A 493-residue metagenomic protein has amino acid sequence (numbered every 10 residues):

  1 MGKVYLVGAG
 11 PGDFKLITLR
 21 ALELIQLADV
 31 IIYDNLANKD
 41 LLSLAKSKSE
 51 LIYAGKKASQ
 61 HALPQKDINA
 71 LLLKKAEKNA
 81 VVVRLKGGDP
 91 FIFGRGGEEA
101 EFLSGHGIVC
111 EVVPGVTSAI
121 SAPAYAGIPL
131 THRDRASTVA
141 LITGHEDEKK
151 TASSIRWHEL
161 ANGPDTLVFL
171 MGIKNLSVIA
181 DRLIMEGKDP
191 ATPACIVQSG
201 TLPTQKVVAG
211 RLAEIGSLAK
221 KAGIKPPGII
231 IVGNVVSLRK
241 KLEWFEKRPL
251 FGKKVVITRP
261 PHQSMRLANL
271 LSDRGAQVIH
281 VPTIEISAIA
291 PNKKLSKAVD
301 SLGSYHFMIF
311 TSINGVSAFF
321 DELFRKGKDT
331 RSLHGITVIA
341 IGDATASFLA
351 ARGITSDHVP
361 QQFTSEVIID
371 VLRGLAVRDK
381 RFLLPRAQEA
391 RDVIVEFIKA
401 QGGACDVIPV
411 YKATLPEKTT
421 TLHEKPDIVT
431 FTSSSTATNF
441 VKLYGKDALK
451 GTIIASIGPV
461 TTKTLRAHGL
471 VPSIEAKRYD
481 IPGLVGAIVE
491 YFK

Functional and structural regions predicted by a protein language model:
M1-F14, L19-V116, S121, K221 (+4 more regions): Class I S-adenosyl-L-methionine
G2, D13, F91-G163, V208 (+1 more regions): Class I SAM-dependent methyltransferase SAM-binding "motif I" and its flanking Rossmann-like core
G2-L6, V30, N79-V83, T138 (+5 more regions): Residue-level preference for the first positions of well-ordered beta-strands
I17, D29, Y33, S43 (+14 more regions): Catalytic cores of large soluble enzymes that bind and process phosphate-bearing ligands
V30, K46, E50, K57 (+10 more regions): Generic secondary-structure signature for well-ordered alpha-helical cores
K39, I68-K75, Y125-P129, S153-R156 (+1 more regions): Short, charged beta->alpha transition segments
K48, V112-P123, T138-K150, K174 (+3 more regions): Conserved beta-alpha
K149-C195: Conserved anion/nucleotide-ligand pocket segment
